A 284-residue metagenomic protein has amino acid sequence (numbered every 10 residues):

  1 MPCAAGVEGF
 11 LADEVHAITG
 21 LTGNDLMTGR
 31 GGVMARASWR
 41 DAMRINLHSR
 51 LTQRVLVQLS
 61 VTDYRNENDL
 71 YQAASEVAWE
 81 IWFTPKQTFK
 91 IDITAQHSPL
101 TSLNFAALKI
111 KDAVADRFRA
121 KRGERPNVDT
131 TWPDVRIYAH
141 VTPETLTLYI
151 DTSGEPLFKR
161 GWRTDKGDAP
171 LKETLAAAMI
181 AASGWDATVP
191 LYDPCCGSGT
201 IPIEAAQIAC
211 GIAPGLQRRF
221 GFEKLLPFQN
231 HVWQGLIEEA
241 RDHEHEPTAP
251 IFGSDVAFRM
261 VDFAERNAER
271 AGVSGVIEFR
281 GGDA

Functional and structural regions predicted by a protein language model:
M1-V135: Non-catalytic nucleic-acid substrate-recognition regions in nucleic-acid-modifying enzymes
D41, H97, T145, G154 (+2 more regions): Short loop/turn segments at secondary-structure transitions that flank enzyme active sites
T94-Q96, F158-W162, D242-H245: Short glycine/proline-rich turn/loop motifs
W132-A139, S198-G199: Beta-rich nucleic-acid/ligand-interaction surfaces
I137-S153: C-terminal edge-of-domain segments
L148-G184: SAM-dependent Rossmann-like transferase core, predominantly class I methyltransferases with a strong bias toward
L171-D283: Conserved S-adenosyl-L-methionine
